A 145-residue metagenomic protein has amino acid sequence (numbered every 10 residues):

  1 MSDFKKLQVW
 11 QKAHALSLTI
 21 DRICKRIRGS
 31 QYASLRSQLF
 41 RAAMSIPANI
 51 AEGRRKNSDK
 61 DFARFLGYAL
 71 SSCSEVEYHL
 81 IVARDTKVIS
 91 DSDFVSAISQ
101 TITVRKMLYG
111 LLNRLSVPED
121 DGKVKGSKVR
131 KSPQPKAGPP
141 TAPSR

Functional and structural regions predicted by a protein language model:
M1-R145: Short, C-terminally biased terminal segments at protein or domain edges
